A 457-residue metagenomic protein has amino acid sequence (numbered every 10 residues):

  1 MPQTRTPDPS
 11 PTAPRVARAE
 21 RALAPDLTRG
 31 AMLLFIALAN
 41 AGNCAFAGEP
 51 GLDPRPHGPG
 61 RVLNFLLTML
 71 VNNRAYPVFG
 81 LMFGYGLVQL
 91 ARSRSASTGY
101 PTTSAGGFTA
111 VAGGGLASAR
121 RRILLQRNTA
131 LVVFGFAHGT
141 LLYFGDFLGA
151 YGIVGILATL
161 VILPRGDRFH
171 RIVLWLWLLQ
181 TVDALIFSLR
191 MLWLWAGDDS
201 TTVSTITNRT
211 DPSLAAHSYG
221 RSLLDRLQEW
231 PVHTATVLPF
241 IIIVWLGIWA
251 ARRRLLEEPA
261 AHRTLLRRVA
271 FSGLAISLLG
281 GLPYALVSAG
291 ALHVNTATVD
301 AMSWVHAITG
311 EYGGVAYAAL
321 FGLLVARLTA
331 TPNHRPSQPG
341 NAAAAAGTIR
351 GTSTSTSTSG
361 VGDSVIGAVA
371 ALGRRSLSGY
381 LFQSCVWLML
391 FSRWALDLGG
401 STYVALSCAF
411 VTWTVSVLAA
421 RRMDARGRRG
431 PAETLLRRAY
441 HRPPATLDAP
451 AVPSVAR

Functional and structural regions predicted by a protein language model:
P2-L90: N-terminal signal-anchor module of multipass membrane proteins
L23-P50, V78-L81, G86, T129-T140 (+2 more regions): Kinked, hydrophobic transmembrane alpha-helices enriched for aromatic residues and small/kink-inducing positions
P59-A75, R221-A235, A297-Y312: Short aromatic-rich membrane-water interface segments that cap or initiate transmembrane helices in multi-pass membrane
P77-Q89, F147-L160, A235-E258, T309-A330: Specific transmembrane alpha-helix
L160-W175, A250-S272: Solvent-exposed interhelical
W175-R252: Long hydrophobic alpha-helical segments that form multi-pass transmembrane helix bundles in integral membrane proteins
N295-A344, S359-R426: Alpha-helical transmembrane segments of multi-pass integral membrane proteins
R428-A456: Membrane-proximal cytoplasmic C-terminal regulatory module of class A 7TM GPCRs
